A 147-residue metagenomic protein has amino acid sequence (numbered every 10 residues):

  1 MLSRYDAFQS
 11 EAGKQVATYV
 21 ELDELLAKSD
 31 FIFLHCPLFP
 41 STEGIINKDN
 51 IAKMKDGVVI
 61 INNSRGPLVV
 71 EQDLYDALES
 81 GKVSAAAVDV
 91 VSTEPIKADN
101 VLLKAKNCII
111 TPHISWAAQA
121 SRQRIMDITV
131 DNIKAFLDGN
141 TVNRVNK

Functional and structural regions predicted by a protein language model:
M1, N62, Q119-S121: Short alpha-helical segments used as structural interaction elements across diverse proteins
Y5, A86-A87, N143-K147: Short, hydrophobic secondary-structure boundary micro-motifs
A7-V101: Rossmann-like adenosine-cofactor binding region
S92-K147: C-terminal helix-to-coil terminal segments
